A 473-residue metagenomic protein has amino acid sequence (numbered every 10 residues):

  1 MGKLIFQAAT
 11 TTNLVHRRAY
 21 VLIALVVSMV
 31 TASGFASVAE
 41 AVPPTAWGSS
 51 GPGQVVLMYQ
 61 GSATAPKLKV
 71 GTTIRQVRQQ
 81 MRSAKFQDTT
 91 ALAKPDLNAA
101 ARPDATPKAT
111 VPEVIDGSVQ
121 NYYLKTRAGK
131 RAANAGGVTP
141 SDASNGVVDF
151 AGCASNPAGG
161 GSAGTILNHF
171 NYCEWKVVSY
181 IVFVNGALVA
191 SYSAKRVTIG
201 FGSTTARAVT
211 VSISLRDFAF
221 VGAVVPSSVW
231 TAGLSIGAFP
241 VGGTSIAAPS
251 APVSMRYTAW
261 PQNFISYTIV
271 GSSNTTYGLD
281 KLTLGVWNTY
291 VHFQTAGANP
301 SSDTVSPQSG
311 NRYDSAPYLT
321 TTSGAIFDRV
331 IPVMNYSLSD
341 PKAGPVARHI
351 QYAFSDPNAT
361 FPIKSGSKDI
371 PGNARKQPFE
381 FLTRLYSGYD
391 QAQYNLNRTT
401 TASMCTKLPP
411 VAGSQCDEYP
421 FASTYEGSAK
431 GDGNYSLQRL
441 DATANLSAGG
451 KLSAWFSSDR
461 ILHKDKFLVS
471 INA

Functional and structural regions predicted by a protein language model:
G2-A41: Secretory targeting and sorting signals
V42-G413, A422-A473: Nuclease and nuclease-like effector domains acting on nucleic acids or nucleotide cofactors
C416: Short hydrophobic beta-strand that contains or immediately precedes a catalytic carboxylate
